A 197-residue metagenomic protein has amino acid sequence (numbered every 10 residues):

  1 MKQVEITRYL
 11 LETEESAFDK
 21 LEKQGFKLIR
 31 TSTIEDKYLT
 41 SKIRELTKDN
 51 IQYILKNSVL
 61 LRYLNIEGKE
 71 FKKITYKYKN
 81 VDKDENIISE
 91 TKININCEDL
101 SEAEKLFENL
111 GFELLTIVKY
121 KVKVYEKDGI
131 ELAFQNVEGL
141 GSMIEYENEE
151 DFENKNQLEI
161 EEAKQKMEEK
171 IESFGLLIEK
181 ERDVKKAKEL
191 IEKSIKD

Functional and structural regions predicted by a protein language model:
M1-G129, L176-L177, K185-D197: N-terminal strand-loop-strand beta-hairpin
Q3, E104, M143-I144, K164 (+1 more regions): Hydrophobic, well-ordered secondary-structure segments
L28-I29, E149, Q165-E168: Domain-wide signal for the mature, well-folded portions of proteins, strongly enriched in nucleus-encoded organellar
G68-S89, L140-I144, D151-E161, Q165: Structural motif
L110-F152, Q157: Conserved, surface-exposed functional patches that form binding/active-site neighborhoods
E153-K186: Mixed-charge, glycine-accented linear interaction segment located at domain edges/termini
